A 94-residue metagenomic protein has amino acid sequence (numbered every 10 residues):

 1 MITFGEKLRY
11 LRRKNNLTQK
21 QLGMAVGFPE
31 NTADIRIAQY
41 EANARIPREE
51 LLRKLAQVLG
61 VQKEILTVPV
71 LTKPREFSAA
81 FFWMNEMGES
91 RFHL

Functional and structural regions predicted by a protein language model:
M1-K14, M24: A short, Lys/Arg-rich alpha-helix, primarily the initiator
T3-E6, N16-L17, T32, P47-E50: Residue-level signal for the short linker/turn that defines the boundary of a DNA-recognition helix
K7, R36-Q39, I65: Residue-level recognition of specific faces of alpha-helices
N16-Q39: Short alpha-helical DNA-recognition segment
D34-I35, A42-Q57, T72: Short, basic-rich loop-to-helix N-cap that marks the start of a DNA-contacting helix
Q57, T67-L94: Short, charged recognition helix plus adjacent turn of helix-turn-helix-like nucleic-acid-binding domains
